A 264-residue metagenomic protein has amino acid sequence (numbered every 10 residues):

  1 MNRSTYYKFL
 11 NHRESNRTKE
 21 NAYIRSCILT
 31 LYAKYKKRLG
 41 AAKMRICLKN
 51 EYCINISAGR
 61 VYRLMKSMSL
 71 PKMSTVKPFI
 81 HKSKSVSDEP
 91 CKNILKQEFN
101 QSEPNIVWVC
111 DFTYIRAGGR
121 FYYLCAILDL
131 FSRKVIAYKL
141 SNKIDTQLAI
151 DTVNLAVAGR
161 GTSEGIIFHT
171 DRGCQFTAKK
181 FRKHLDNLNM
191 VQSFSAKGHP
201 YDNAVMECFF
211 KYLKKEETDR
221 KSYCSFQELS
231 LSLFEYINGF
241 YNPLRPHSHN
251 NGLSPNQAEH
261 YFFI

Functional and structural regions predicted by a protein language model:
M1-T5, Y23, L148, T152 (+5 more regions): Generic alpha-helical secondary structure signal
S4-E103, H199, S254-E259, F263: Basic, flexible linker segments flanking DNA-binding modules in nucleic acid-interacting mobile-element proteins
Y6, I28, M44, V61 (+14 more regions): Mobile genetic element proteins and their domesticated derivatives, centered on retroelements and DNA transposons
E14, D186-M190, Y212-I264: C-terminal domain-tail junction helix/linker
K82-S85, T170-R172, A178-F181, Q192-K214 (+2 more regions): RNase H-like two-metal-ion nuclease catalytic core shared by retroviral integrases and related mobile-element nucleases
Q97, Q101-I136, N142-I144: An active-site-proximal beta-strand-loop segment
R120, K139-G161, T177: Active-site beta-loop-alpha junctions of metal-dependent nucleic acid enzymes, especially the RNase H-like/DDE
K134-Y138, Q192-F194, D219-R220: Short small-residue beta-strand/loop micro-motif enriched in glycine and branched aliphatics
